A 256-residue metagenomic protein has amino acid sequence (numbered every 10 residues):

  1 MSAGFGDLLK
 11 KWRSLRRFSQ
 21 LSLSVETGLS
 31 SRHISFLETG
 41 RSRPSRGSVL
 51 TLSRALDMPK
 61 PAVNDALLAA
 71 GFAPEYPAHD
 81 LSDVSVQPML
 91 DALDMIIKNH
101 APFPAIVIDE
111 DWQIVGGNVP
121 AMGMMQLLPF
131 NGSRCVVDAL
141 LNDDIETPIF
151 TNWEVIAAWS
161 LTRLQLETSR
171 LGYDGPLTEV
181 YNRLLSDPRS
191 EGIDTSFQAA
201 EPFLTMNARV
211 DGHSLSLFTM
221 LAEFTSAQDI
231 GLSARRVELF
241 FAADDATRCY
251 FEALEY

Functional and structural regions predicted by a protein language model:
M1-R16: A short, Lys/Arg-rich alpha-helix, primarily the initiator
L9, L23-S24, I34-L37: Conserved hydrophobic/aromatic packing and binding residues within compact polymer-binding modules
G28-P44, S53: Recognition helix of helix-turn-helix/homeodomain-like DNA-binding domains that insert into the DNA major groove
G47-D65, F72: DNA major-groove recognition helix of helix-turn-helix/homeodomain DNA-binding modules
N64-D94: Short, charged recognition helix plus adjacent turn of helix-turn-helix-like nucleic-acid-binding domains
A101-F103, I108-S190, S196-A199, V210 (+1 more regions): PAS-family sensory domains
E167, G172, P176, R183-Y256: Amphipathic alpha-helical interface segments
